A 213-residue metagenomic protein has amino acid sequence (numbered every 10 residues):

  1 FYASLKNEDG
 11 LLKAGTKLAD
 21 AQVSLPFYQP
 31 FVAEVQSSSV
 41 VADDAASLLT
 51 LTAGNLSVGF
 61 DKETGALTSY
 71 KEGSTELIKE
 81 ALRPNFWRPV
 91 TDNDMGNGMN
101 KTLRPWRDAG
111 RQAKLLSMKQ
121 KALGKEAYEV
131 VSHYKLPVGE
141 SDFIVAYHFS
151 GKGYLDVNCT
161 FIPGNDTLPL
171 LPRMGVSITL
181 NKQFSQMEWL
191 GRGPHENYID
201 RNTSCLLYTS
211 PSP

Functional and structural regions predicted by a protein language model:
F1-L5: Short, aromatic- and glycine-rich surface loops/edge beta-strands on solvent-exposed regions
D9-V32: Short beta-strand elements
Y28-S210: Beta-strand/loop-rich accessory regions of lumenal/periplasmic or secreted enzymes, predominantly carbohydrate-active
